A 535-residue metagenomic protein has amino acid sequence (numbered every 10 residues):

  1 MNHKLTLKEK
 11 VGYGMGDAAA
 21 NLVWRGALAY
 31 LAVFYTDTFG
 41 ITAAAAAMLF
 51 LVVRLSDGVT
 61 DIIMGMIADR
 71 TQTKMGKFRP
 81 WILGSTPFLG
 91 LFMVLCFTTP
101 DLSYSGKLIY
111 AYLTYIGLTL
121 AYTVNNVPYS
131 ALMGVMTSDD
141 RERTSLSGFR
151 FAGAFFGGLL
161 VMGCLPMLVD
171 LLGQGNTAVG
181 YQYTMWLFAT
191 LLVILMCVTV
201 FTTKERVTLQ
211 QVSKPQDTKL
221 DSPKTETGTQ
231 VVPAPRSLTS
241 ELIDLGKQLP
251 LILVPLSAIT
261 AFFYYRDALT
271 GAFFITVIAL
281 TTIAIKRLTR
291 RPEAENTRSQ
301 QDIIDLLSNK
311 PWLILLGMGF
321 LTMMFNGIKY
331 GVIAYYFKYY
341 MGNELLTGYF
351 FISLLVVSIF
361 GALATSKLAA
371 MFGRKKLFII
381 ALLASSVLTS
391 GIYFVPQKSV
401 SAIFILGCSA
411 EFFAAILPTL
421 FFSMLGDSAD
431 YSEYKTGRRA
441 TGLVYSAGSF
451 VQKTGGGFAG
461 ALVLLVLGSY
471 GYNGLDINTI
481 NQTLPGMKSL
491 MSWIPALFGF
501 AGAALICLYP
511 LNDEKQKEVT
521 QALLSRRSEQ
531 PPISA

Functional and structural regions predicted by a protein language model:
M1-A535: Membrane-embedded alpha-helical bundles of multi-pass transporters/translocases, especially carrier/permease families
